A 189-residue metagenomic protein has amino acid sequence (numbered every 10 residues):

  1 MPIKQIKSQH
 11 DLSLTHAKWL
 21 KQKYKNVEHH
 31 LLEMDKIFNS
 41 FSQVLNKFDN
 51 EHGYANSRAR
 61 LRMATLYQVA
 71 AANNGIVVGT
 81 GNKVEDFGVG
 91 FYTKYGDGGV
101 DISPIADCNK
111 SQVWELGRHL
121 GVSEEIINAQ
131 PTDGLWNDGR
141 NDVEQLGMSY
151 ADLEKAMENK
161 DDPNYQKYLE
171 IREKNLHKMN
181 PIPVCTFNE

Functional and structural regions predicted by a protein language model:
M1-A17: ATP-dependent adenylation/pyrophosphate-handling site
K4-Q5, L20, Y24-I37, Q43 (+5 more regions): ATP/NTP-dependent adenylation/nucleotidyl-transfer catalytic domains that generate, transfer, or process NMP-activated
M63-T65: A generic local structural motif
